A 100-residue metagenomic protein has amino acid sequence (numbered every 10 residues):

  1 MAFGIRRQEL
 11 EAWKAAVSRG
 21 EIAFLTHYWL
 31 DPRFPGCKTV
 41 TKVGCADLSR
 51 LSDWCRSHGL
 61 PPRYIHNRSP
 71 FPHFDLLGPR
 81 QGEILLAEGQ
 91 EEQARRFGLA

Functional and structural regions predicted by a protein language model:
M1-D31: Charged, low-complexity intrinsically disordered tails and linkers
A2-F3, T41, S52, R56 (+1 more regions): Intrinsically disordered, low-complexity proline/glycine-rich segments
F24-H27, G44, D75-L77: Residues in well-ordered beta-strands of folded domains
F24-P35, G59-N67: Short, flexible, solvent-exposed loop/turn segments with mixed acidic/basic and small polar residues
K38-V40, F71: Short, surface-exposed beta-edge/turn micro-motifs
T41-D47: Short, surface-exposed ligand-recognition loops at beta-strand->loop->(often short) alpha-helix junctions that present
D47-L51, G78: Generic non-transmembrane alpha-helix signal with a bias for helix starts/N-cap capping motifs
R56-A100: Short, compact, well-ordered microdomains
